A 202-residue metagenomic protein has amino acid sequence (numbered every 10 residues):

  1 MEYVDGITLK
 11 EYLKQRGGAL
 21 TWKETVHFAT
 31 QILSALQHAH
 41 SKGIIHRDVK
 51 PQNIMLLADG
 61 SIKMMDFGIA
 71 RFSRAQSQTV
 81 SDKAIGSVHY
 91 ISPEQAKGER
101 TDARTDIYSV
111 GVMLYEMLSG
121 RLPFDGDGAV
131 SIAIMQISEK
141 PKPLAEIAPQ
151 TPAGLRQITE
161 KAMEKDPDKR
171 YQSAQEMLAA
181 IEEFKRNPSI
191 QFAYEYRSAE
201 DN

Functional and structural regions predicted by a protein language model:
E2-T8: Conserved short submotifs of the Hanks-type protein kinase catalytic core that shape the nucleotide-binding pocket
K10-L20: AlphaC helix of the protein kinase catalytic domain
F28-A29: Activation segment signature within eukaryotic-like protein kinase domains
L33-I44: Protein kinase catalytic-loop region centered on the HRD/HxD motif
L56-G60: Activation-loop N-terminal segment of eukaryotic-like protein kinases
K63-D66: Pre-DFG segment of protein kinase catalytic domains
S87-F192: C-terminal lobe helix-coil module of Hanks-type protein kinase domains
